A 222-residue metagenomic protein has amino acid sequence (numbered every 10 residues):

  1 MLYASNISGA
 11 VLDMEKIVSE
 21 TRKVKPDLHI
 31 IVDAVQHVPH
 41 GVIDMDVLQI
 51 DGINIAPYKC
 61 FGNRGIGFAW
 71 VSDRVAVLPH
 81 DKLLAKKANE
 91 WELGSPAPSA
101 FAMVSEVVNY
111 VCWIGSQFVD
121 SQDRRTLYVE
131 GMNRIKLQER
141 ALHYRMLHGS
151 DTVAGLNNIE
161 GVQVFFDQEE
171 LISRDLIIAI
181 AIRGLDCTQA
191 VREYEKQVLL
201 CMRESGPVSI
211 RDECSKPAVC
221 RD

Functional and structural regions predicted by a protein language model:
M1-D222: Pyridoxal 5′-phosphate
